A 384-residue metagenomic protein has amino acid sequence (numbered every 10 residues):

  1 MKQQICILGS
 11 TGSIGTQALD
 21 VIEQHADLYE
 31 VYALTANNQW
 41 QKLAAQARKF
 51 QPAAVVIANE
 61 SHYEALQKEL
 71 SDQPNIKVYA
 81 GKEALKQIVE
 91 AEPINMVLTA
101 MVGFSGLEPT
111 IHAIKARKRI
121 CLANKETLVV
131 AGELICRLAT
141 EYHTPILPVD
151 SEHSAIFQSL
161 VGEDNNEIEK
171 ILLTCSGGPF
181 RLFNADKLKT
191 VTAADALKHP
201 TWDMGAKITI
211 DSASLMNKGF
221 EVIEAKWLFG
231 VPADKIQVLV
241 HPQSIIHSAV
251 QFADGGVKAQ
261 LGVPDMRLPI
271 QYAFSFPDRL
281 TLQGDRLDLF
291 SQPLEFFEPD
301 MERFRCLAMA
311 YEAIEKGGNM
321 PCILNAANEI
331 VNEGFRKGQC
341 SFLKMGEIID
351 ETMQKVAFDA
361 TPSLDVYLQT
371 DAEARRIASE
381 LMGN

Functional and structural regions predicted by a protein language model:
M1-N384: Catalytic, metal-anchored helix/loop core of enzyme active sites in primary metabolism
